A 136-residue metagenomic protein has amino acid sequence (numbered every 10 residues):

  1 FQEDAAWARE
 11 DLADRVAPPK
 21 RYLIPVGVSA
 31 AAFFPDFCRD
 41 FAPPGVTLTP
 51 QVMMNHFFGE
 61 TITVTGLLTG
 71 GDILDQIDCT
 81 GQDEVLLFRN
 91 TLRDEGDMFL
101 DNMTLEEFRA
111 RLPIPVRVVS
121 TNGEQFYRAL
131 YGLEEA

Functional and structural regions predicted by a protein language model:
F1-A136: Auxiliary Fe-S-binding modules of radical SAM enzymes
